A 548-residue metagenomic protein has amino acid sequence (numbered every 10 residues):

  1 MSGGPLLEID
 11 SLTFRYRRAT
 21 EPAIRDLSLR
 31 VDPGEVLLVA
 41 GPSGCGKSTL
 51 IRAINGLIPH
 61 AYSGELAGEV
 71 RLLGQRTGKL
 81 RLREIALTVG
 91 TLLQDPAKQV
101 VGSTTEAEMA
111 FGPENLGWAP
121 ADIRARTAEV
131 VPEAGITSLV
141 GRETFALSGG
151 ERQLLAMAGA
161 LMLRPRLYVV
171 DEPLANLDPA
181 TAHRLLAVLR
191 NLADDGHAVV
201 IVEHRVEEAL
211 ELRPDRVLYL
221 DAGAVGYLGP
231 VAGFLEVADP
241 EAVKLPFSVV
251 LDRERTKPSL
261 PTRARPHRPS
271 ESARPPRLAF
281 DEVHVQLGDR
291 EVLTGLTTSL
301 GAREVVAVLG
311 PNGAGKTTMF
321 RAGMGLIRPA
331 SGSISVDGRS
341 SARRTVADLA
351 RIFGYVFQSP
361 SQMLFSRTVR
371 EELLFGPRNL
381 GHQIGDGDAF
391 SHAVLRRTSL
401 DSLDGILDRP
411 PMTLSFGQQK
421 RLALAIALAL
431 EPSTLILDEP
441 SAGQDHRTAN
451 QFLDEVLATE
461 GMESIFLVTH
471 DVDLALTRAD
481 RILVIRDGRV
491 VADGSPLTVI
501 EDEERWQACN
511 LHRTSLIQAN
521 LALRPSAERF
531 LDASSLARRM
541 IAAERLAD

Functional and structural regions predicted by a protein language model:
A40-P42, L309-P311: The feature captures the beta-strand-to-loop junction immediately N-terminal to the Walker
N55, M324: Helix-to-loop junction immediately C-terminal to a conserved catalytic motif
S63-Q75, G332-S340, L349: Conserved ABC transporter NBD signature motif
A121-L139, G385-G405: Conserved ABC ATPase "signature" region
E143-L147, E151, P410-L414: Conserved ABC ATPase signature
A160-L161, L428: ABC ATPase C-loop
Y168-E172, L435-D438: Catalytic Walker B motif of ABC-type/P-loop ATPase nucleotide-binding domains
A224-P246, R489-L516: Conserved beta-strand-loop-alpha-helix hinge in the C-terminal portion of ABC ATPase nucleotide-binding domains
